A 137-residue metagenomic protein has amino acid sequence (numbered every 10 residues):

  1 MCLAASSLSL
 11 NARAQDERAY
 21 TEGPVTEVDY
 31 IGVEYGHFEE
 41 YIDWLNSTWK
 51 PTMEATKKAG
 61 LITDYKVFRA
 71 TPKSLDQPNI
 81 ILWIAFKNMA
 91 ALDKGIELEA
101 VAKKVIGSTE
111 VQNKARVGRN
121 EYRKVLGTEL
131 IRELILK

Functional and structural regions predicted by a protein language model:
M1-S7: Bacterial N-terminal signal peptides
L8-A14: Sec/Tat signal peptide C-region and signal peptidase I cleavage site
A14-A19, R69-T71: Short beta-strand/turn micro-motifs at beta-sheet edges
E17-Y20, P51, A55-T63, A85-R132: An amphipathic, aromatic/His-enriched active-site/gating alpha helix that lines ligand/cofactor pockets
A19-G23, K73-P78, E121: Extracellular/periplasmic catalytic domains that process cell-envelope and extracellular macromolecules
T21-G36: Acidic/histidine-rich, surface-exposed loop or edge segments in extracytoplasmic proteins
E34-I81: N-terminal, post-signal-peptide region of Sec/Tat-exported proteins
L136-K137: Short, solvent-exposed mixed-charge patches
